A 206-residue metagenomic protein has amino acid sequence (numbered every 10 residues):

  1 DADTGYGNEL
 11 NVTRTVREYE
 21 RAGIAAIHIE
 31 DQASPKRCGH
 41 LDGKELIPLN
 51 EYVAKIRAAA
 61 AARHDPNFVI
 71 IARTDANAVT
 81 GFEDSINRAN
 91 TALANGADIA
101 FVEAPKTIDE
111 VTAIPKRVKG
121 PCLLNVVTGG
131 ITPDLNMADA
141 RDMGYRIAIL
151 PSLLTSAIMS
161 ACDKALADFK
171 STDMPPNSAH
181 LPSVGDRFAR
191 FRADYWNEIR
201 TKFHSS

Functional and structural regions predicted by a protein language model:
A2-D168, W196, K202-S206: Alpha/beta enzyme core
F169-S206: Flexible C-terminal active-site loop/helix
